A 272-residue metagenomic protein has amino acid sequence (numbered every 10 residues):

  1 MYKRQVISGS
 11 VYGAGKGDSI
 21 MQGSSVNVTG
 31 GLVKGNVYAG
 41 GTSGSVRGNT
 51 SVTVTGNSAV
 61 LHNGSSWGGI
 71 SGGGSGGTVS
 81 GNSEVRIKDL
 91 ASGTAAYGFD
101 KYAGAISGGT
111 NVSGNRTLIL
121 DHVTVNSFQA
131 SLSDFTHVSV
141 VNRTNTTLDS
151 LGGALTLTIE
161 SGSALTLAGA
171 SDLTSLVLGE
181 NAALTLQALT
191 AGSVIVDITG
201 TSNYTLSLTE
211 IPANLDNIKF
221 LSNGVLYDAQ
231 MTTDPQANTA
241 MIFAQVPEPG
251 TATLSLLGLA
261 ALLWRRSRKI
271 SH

Functional and structural regions predicted by a protein language model:
M1-Q5, E248: Conserved small/polar residues in nucleotide/adenosyl-binding loops
S10, Q22-G23, V28-G30, N36 (+3 more regions): Extracellular/surface-exposed low-complexity segments
Y12, K16, Y38-T42, G73-G76: Consensus positions within tandem repeat domains that build extended binding/scaffold surfaces
D18-M21, G44: Conserved, function-critical positions that sit in or immediately flank catalytic and ligand-binding motifs
S25, I87, T251, K269-H272: Intrinsically disordered, low-complexity segments enriched in glycine/proline and serine/threonine
P247-T253: Short, hydrophobic alpha-helical membrane anchors of single-pass surface/secreted proteins
L256-H272: C-terminal cell-surface anchoring/sorting signal
